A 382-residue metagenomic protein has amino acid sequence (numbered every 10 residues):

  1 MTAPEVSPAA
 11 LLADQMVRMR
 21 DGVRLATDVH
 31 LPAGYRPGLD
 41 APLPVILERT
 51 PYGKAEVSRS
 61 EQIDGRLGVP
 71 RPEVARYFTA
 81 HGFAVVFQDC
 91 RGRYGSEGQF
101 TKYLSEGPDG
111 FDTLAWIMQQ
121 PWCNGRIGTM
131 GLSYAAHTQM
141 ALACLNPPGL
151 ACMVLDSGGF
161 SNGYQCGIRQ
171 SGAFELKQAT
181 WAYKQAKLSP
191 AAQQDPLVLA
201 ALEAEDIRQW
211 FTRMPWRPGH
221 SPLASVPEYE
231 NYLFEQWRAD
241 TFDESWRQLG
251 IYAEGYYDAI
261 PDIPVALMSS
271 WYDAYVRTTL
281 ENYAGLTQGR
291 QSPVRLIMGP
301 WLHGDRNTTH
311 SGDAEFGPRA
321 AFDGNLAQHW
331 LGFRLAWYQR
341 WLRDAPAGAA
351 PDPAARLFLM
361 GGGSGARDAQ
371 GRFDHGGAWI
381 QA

Functional and structural regions predicted by a protein language model:
T2-A13, V17-V23, P148, N231-L249 (+2 more regions): Alpha/beta-hydrolase-fold serine-hydrolase catalytic core, especially in secreted/extracellular enzymes
D21-P37: A short loop-to-beta-strand scaffold at the N-terminal edge of the catalytic core in hydrolase folds
R36-Q119, C166-R169, F174, T308-A321: Cap/lid segment of the alpha/beta-hydrolase catalytic domain
P42-V45, H81-A84, C123-R126, P148-C152 (+2 more regions): Loop/turn elements at helix/coil->beta-strand transitions in domains of secreted/extracellular proteins
R71-V74, A80, C144-A259: Accessory cap/linker subdomain of secreted extracellular hydrolases
V74, C90, D109-L114, I127-T129 (+2 more regions): Extended, hydrophobic alpha-helical segments in both membrane/secreted and soluble proteins
M130, Y134-E205, W271, R290-L335: A catalytic-pocket lid/entrance helix-loop region that shapes and gates access to the active site across common
